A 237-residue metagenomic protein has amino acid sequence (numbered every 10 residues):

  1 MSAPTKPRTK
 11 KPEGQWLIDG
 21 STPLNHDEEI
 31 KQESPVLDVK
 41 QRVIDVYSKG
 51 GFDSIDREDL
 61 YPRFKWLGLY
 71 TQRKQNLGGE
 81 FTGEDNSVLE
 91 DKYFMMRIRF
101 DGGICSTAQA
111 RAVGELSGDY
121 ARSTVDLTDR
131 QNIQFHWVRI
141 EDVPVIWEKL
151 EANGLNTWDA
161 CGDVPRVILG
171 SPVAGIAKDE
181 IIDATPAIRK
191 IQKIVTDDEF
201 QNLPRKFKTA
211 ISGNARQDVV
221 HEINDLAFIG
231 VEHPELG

Functional and structural regions predicted by a protein language model:
M1-F94, A108, A112, H233-G237: Iron-sulfur (Fe-S) cluster-binding modules
S2-K6, Y93-L236: Small-residue-enriched alpha-helical segments and adjacent helix-cap loops that form tight helix-helix packing
